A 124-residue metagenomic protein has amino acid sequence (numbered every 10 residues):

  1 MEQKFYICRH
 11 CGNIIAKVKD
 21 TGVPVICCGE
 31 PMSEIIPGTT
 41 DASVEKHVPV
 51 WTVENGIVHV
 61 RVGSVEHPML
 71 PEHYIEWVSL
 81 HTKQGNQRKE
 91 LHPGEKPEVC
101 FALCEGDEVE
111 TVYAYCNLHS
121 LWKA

Functional and structural regions predicted by a protein language model:
F5, P24, Y113: Residues immediately within or flanking Cys/His clusters that coordinate Zn2+ in small zinc-binding modules
C8-C11, C27, C116: Short cysteine-rich clusters marking metal-coordination/redox-active sites
I15, P31-M32, S120: Cys/His-rich microdomains that often coordinate metals
T21-M32: Cysteine-rich micro-motifs
M32-K46: Short metal-binding segments enriched for Cys and/or His
R61-V62, E98-E105: Exposed aromatic-hydrophobic patches
V62-L70: Short amphipathic, basic-aromatic surface patches that mediate peripheral association with negatively charged
E108-L118: Short, aromatic- and glycine-rich surface loops/edge beta-strands on solvent-exposed regions
